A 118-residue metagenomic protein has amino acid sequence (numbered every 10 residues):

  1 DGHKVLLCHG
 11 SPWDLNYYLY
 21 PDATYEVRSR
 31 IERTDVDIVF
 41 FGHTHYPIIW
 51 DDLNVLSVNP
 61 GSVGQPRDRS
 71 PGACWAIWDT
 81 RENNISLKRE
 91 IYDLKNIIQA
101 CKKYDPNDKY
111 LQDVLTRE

Functional and structural regions predicted by a protein language model:
D1-G2, W50-D52: Short acidic-hydrophobic surface loop/beta-edge motif
D1-I38: Conserved catalytic scaffold of divalent metal-dependent phosphoesterases
C8, I38-H43, S57-G61: Active-site neighborhood of phospho(di)ester-bond hydrolases with catalytic His/Asp-centered motifs
W13-L15, I38-D51, Q65-S70: Active-site environment of divalent metal-dependent phosphoester hydrolases
N16-Y17, H45, P60, Q112: Generic secondary-structure boundary/loop-capping signal
R28-D37, F41-H43, A76-L87: Hydrophobic transmembrane alpha-helix bundles
D51-E118: Acidic, His/Gly-rich catalytic cores of divalent-metal-dependent hydrolytic chemistry
